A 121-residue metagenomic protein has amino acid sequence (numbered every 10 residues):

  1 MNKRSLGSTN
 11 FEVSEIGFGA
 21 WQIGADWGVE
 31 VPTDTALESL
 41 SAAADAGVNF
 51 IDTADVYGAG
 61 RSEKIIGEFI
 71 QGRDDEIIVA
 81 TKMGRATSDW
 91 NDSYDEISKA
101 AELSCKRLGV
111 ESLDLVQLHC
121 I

Functional and structural regions predicted by a protein language model:
M1-I77: N-terminal binding-site loop/beta-alpha segment at the start of enzyme catalytic domains that lines or forms
G19, I78-T81, V110, L115-V116: Non-cysteine beta-strand/loop elements that form the S-adenosyl-L-methionine
W21-I23, A54-V56, K82-A86, L118-I121: Active-site beta-loop-alpha junctions enriched in small/polar residues
Q22-D34, M83-S98: Active-site mouth loops of central-metabolism enzymes
I65, F69, K82, E96-L103: Generic beta-strand or strand-like secondary-structure segments
S88-I121: Glycine/proline-rich, positively charged, aromatic-decorated active-site loop/lid region on the catalytic face
